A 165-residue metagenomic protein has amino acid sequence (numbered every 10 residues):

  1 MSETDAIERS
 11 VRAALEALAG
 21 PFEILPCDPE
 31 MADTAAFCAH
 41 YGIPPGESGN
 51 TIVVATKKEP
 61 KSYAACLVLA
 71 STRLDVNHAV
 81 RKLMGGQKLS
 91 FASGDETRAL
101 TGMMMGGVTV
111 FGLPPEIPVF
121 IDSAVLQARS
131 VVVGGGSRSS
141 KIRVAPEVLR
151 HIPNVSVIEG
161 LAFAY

Functional and structural regions predicted by a protein language model:
M1-Y165: Extended, low-hydrophobicity, polar/charged segments
